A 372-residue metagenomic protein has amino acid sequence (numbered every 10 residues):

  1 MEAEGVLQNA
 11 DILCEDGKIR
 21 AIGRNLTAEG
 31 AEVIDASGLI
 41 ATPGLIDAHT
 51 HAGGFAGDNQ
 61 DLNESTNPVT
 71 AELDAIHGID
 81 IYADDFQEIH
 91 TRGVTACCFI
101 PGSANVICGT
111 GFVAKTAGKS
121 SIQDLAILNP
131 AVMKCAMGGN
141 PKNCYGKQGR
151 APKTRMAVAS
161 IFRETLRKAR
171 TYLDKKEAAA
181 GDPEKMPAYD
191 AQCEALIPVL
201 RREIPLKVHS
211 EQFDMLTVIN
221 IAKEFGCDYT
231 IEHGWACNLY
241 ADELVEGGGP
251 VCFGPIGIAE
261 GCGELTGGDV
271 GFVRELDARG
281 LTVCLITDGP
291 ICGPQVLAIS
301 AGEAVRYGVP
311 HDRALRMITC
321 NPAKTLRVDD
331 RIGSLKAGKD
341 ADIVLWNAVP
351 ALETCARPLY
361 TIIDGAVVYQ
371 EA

Functional and structural regions predicted by a protein language model:
E2-T42: Histidine-rich, glycine-flanked metal-binding segment
A10, K336-A372: C-terminal cap of metal-dependent C-N hydrolases
I12, G17, G38, H49 (+9 more regions): Divalent metal-coordination and catalytic microenvironments
A36-V106: Metal-associated gating/positioning segment near the N- to mid-region
G57, E64-L73, V245, G254-G257 (+1 more regions): His/Asp/Glu-enriched, well-ordered alpha-helical/loop segment that forms or immediately abuts the divalent-metal
D58-I79, S120, A136-M137, P141-G146 (+2 more regions): Active-site gating loops and adjacent loop-to-helix segments of metal-dependent hydrolytic enzymes
A75, L173-D269, C284, K324-L326 (+3 more regions): Active-site core of metal-dependent hydrolases
D85, H90-Y229: Polyanionic/metal-chelating signatures
